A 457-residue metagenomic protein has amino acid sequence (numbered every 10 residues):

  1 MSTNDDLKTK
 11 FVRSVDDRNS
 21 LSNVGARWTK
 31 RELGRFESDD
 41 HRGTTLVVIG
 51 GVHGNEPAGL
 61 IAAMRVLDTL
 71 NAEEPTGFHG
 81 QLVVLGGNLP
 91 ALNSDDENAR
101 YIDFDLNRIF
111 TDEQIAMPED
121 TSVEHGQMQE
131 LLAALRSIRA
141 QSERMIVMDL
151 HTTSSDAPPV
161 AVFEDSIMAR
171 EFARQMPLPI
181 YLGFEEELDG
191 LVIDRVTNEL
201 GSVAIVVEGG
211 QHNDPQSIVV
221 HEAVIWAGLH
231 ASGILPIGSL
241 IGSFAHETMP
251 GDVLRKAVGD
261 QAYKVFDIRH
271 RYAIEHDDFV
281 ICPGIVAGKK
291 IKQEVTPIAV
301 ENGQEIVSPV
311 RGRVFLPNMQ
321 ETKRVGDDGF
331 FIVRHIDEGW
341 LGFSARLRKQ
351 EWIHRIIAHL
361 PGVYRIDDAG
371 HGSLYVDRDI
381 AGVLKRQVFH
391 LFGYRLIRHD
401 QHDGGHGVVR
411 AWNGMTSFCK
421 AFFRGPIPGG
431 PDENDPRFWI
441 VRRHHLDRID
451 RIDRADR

Functional and structural regions predicted by a protein language model:
M1-R457: Structured catalytic-domain cores with a bias toward divalent-metal coordination
